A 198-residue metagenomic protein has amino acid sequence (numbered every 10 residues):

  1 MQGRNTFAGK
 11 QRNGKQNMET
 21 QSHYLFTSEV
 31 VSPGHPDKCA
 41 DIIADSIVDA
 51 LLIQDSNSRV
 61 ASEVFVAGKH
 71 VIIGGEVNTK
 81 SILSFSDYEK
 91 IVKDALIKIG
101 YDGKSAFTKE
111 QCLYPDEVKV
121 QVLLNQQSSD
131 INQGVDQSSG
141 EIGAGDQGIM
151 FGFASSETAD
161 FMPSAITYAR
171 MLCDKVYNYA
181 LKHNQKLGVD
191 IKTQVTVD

Functional and structural regions predicted by a protein language model:
G3-N17: Short, Lys/Arg-enriched N-terminal segments with co-localized hydrophobic residues within the first ~10-30 amino acids
E19-R59: N-terminal, positively charged regions that mediate nucleic acid binding
T27-V30, K90, I97-D198: Glycine-rich, mobile lid/loop segments that gate access to catalytic sites or pores
D45, D49-N57, T79, D94 (+1 more regions): Short helix-loop boundary/capping segments at the starts of domains
N57-A67, T193-D198: Short edge beta-strands and adjacent turn/loop segments
A61-T79: Short, charge-patterned binding micro-sites
K80-D87, F161: Short, conserved charged micro-motifs
